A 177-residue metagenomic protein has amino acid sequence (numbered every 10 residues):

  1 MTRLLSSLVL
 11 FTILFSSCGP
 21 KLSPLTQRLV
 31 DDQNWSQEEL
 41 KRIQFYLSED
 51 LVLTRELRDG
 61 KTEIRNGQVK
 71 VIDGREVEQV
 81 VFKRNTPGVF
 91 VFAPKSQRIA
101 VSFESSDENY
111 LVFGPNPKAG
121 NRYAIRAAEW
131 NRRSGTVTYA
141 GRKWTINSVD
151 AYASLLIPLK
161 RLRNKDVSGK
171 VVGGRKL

Functional and structural regions predicted by a protein language model:
T2-V9: Sec-dependent signal peptide recognition, specifically the positively charged N-region followed immediately by
L14-S17: C-terminal motif of bacterial Sec signal peptides marking the signal peptidase cleavage site
G19-L22: Bacterial signal peptide processing site
L25-L47: Post-signal peptide N-terminal segment of mature Sec-exported envelope proteins
L40-R42, K83-P87, P94-R98, G120 (+3 more regions): Extracytoplasmic
D50-V77: Mixed-charge, low-complexity intrinsically disordered segments
G74-K118: Mid-length scaffold segments of soluble, non-membrane domains
A127-L177: C-terminal partner/receptor-binding element of secreted or periplasmic proteins
